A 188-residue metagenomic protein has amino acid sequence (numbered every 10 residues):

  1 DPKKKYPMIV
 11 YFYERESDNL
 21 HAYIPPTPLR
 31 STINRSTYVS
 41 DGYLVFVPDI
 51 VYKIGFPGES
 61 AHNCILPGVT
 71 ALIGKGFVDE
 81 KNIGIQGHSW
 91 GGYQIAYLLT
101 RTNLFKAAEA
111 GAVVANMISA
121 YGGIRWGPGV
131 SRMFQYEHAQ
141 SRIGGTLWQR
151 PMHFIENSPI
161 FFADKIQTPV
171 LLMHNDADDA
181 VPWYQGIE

Functional and structural regions predicted by a protein language model:
D1-K5: N-terminal cap/lid segment of alpha/beta-hydrolase-fold proteins
Y11-R15, H21-E188: Active-site-proximal cap/loop segments of hydrolase catalytic domains
